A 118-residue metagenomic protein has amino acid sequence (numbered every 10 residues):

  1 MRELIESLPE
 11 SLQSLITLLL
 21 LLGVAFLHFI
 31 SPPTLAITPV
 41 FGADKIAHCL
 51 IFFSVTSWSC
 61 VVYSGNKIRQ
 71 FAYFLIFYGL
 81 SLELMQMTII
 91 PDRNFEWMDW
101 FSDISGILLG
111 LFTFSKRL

Functional and structural regions predicted by a protein language model:
M1-C60, L75: "…centered on the first transmembrane helix and the immediately adjacent amphipathic helix/loop
S11-L15, S64-A72, E96-W97: Membrane-helix interface segments
A25, S57-W58, L80, L84 (+1 more regions): Alpha-helical transmembrane segments of multipass membrane proteins
I30-S31, Y63-S64, I90: Short helix-capping/hinge motifs at transmembrane helix termini and TM-loop junctions
P39-G42, L82-I104: Interfacial helix-loop-helix junctions of multi-pass membrane proteins
I46, Y73-F77, S81, F101 (+1 more regions): Hydrophobic residues within alpha-helical transmembrane segments of multi-pass solute transporters/permease subunits
L50-G65, R69, S105-R117: Membrane-interfacial alpha-helical segments at the cytosolic side of multi-pass membrane proteins
V62-G65, R69-Q86: Membrane-embedded catalytic cores of phosphoryl/pyrophosphoryl-handling enzymes
